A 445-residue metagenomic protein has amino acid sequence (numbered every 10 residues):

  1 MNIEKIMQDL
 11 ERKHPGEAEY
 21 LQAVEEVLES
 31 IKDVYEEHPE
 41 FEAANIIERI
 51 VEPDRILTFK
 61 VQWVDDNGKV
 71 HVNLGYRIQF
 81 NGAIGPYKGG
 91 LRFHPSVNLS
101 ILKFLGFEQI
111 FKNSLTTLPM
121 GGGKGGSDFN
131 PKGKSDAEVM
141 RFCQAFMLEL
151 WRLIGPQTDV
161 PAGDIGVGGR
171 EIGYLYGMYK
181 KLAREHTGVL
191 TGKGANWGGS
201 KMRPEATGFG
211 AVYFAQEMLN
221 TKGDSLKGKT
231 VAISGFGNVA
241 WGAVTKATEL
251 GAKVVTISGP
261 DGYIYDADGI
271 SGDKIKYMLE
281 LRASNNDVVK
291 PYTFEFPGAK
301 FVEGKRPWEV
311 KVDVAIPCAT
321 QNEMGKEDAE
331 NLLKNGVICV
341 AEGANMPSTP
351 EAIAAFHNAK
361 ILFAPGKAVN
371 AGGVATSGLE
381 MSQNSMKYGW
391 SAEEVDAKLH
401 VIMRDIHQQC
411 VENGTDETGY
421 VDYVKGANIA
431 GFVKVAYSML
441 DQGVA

Functional and structural regions predicted by a protein language model:
M1, P15-Q22, E26, F41 (+23 more regions): Conserved active-site and cofactor/substrate-binding residues in soluble primary-metabolism enzymes
N2-A23, M218, L333-A445: Adenosine-phosphate binding glycine-rich loop
L21, E37-A44, T117, I154-G163 (+4 more regions): Flexible, glycine/charged-enriched surface loops at secondary-structure junctions
E40-H71: Structured beta-strand/loop patches that form or line metal/cofactor-binding pockets in enzymes
H94, N113-K227: Glycine/serine-rich phosphate-binding loop and adjoining beta1-alpha1 elements at the start of nucleotide-handling
T191-G194, G199-K311: Glycine-rich phosphate/diphosphate-binding loop of Rossmann-like nucleotide-binding domains
G262-F363, A368: Rossmann-like adenosine-cofactor binding region
